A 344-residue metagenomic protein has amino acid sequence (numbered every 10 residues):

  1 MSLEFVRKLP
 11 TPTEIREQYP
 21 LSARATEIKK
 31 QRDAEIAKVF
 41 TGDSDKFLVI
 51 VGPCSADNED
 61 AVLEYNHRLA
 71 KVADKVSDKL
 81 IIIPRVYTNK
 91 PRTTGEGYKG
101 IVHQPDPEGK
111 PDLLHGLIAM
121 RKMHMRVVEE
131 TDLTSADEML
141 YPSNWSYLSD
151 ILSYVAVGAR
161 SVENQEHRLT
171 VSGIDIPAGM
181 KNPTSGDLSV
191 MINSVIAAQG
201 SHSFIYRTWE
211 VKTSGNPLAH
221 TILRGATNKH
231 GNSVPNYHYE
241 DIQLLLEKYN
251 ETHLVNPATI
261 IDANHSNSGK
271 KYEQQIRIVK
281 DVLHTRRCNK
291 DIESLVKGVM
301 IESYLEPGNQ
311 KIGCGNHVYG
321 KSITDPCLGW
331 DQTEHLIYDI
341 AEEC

Functional and structural regions predicted by a protein language model:
M1-T41: N- or domain-start disorder-to-order transition segments that initiate the globular core
A37-D45, E251-N256: Glycine-rich phosphate/diphosphate-binding loops that line cofactor/substrate pockets in enzymes
L48-A61, D325: Conserved phosphate/anionic-ligand binding catalytic regions in large, soluble enzymes, centered on
G52, I261, G329: Conserved, mostly hydrophobic/aromatic
C54-D57, N256, N264-K270: Short acidic, Gly/Ser-rich segments with clustered Asp/Glu that frequently serve as metal-coordination loops in enzyme
N66, K79-L244, H265-S266, K270 (+5 more regions): Active-site-facing alpha/beta catalytic cores
Y304-C344: Internal helix-turn-beta structural module
